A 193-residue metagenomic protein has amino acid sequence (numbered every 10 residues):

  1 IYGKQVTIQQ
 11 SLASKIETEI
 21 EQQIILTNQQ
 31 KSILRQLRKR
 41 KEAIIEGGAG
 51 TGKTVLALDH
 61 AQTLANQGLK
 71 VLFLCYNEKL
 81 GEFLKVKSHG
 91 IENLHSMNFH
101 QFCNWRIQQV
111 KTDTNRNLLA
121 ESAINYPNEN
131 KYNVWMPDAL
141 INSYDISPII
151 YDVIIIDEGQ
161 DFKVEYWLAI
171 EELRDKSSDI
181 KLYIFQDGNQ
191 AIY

Functional and structural regions predicted by a protein language model:
I1-S32, Q36: Pre-P-loop entry segment of helicase/translocase ATPase cores
Q22-K111, I124, N133-S143, P148-I149 (+1 more regions): Conserved helicase motor core of SF1/SF2 NTP-dependent helicases
T114-P127: A polyampholytic, Gly/Pro-enriched intrinsically disordered region
